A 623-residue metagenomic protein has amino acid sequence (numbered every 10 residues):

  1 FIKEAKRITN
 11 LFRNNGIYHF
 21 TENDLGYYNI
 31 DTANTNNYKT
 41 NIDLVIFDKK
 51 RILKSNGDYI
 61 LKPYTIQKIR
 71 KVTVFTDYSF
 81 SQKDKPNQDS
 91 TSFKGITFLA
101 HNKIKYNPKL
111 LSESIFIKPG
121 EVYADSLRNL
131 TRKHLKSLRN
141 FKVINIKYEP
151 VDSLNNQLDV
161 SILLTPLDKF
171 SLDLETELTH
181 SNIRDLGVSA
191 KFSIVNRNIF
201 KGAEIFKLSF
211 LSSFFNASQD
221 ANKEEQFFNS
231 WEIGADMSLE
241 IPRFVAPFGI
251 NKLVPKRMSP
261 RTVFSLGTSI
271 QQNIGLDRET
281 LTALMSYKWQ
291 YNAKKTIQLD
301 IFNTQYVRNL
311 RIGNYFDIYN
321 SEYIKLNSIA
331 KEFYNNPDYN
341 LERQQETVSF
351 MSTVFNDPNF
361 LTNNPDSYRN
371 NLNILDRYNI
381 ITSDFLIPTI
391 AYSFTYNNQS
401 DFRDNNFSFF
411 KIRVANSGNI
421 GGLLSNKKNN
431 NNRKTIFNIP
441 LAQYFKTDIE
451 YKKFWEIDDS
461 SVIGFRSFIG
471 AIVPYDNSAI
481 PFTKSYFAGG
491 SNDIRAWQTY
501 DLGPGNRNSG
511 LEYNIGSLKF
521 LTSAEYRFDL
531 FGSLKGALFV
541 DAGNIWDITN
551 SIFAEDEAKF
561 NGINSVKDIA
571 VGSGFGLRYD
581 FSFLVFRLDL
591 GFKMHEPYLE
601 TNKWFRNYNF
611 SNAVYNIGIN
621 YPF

Functional and structural regions predicted by a protein language model:
F1-T179, L211, N216, T447 (+1 more regions): Periplasmic polypeptide-binding modules associated with outer-membrane biogenesis and secretion
Y27, F47, K118, E149-V151 (+16 more regions): Outer-membrane beta-barrel pore domains and translocons
F141-K142, K169-L172, N198-F206, P242-G249 (+6 more regions): Repeated loop/turn-to-beta-strand initiation elements of outer-membrane beta-barrel proteins
L158, L186-F192, W231-M237, T262 (+9 more regions): Hydrophobic, lipid-facing positions within transmembrane beta-strands of outer-membrane proteins
L172-L174, E204-L208, P260-L266, A283 (+9 more regions): Transmembrane beta-strands of outer-membrane beta-barrel proteins
D173-H180, L186-V245, S265: Predominantly transmembrane beta-strands of Gram-negative outer membrane beta-barrel pores used for transport
T179-R184, D300-F528, F539-G562: C-terminal outer-membrane beta-barrel translocator/porin domains of Gram-negative envelope proteins and their
Y579-F583, N609-F623: Outer-membrane beta-barrel "beta-signal"
